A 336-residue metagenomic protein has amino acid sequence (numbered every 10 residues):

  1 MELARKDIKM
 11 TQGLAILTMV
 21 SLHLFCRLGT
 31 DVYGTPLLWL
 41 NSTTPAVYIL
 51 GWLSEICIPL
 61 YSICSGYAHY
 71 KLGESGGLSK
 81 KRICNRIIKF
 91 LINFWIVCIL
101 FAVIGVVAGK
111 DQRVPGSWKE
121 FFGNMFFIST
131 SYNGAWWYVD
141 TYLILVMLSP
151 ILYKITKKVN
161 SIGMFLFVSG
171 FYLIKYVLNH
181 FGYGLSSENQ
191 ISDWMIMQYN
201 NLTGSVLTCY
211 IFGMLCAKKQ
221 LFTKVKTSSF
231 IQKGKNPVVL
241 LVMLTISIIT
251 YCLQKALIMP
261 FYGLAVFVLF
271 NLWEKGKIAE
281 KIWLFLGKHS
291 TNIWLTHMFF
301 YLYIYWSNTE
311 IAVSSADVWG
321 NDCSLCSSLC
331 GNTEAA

Functional and structural regions predicted by a protein language model:
M1-E2, K81, T223-G234: Membrane-interfacial, low-structure loops and terminal tails that flank and connect transmembrane helices in multi-pass
M1-I174, K277, H289, E310-A336: Membrane-cytosol interface segments of multi-pass membrane proteins, especially ER/Golgi lipid-handling enzymes
L17-L24, M125, F167-F181, L240-L253 (+1 more regions): Aromatic-anchored segments of alpha-helical transmembrane domains
P45-I58, I128-T141, N179-F212, T245-L269 (+1 more regions): Interfacial loop-to-helix transition and helix-capping segments at the boundaries of transmembrane helices
S79, V97-G105, F121-S131, N189-D193 (+3 more regions): Short juxtamembrane and helix-loop transition motifs at transmembrane-helix boundaries in membrane proteins
L145-K154, I211-V225, A265-I278: Alpha-helical transmembrane segments in multipass membrane proteins, preferentially the mid-helix core
K158-L166, S228-V238: Membrane-interfacial entry segments at the cytosolic side of transmembrane helices
L240-A336: Alpha-helical transmembrane segments of multi-pass integral membrane proteins
